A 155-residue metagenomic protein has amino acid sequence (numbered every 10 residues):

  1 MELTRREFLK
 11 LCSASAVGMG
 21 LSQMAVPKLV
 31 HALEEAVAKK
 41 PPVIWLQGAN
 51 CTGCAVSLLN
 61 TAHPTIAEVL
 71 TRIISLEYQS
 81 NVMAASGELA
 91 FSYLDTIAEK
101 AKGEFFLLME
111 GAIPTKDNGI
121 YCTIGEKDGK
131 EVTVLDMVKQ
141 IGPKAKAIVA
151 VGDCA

Functional and structural regions predicted by a protein language model:
M1-L3, H31: N-terminal secretory signal peptides
E7-L29: N-terminal export signals
A16, A55-L58: Extracellular/secretory pathway and lumenal proteins
V17-G20, T52, I120: Alpha-helical transmembrane segments and their juxtamembrane interfaces
Q23-N50: C-terminal segment of N-terminal export signals and the immediately downstream linker at the start of the mature
E35-K40, G48, A55, I66-A155: Metabolite-binding pocket within alpha/beta catalytic cores that recognizes anionic/polar moieties
L58-P64: Short Gly/aromatic-enriched secondary-structure transition segments
